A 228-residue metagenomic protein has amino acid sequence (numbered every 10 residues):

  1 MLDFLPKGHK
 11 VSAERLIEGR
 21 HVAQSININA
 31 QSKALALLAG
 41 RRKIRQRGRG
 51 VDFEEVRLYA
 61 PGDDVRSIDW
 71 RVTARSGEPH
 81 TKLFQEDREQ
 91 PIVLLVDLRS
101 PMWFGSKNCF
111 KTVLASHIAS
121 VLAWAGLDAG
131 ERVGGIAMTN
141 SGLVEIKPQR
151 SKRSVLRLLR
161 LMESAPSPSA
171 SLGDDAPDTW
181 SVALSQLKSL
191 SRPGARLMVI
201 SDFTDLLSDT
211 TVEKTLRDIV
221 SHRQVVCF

Functional and structural regions predicted by a protein language model:
M1-R45, L58-D63, V72, G77 (+2 more regions): Exposed, interaction-prone extracellular/peripheral surfaces
V65-S67: N-terminal juxtadomain amphipathic helix that follows a signal peptide/anchor or precedes a small N-terminal auxiliary
